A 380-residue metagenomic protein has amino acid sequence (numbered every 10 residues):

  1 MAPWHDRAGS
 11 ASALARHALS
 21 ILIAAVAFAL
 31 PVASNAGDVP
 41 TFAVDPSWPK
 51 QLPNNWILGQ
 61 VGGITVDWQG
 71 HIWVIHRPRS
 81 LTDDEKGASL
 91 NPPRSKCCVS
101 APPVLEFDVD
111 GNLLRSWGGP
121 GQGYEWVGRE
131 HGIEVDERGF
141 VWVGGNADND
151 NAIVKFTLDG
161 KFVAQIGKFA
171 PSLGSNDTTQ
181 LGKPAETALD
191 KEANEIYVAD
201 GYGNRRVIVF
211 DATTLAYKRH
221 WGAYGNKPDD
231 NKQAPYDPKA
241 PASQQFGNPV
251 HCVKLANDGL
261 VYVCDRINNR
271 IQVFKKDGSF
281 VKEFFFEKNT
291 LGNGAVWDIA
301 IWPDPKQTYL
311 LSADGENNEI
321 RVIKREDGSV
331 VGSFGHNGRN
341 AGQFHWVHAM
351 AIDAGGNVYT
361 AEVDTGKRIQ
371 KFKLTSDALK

Functional and structural regions predicted by a protein language model:
M1-R16: N-terminal secretory signal peptides that target proteins for export/translocation
H5-R7, L19-I21, F274: Compositionally biased, intrinsically disordered low-complexity segments enriched in polar/proline residues
G9, A25-F28, W48: N-terminal processing/targeting junctions
S12-L14, L22, A36: Serine/proline-rich low-complexity intrinsically disordered segments, especially terminal tails, linkers
R16-P31: Bacterial N-terminal signal peptides
A33-K380: Eukaryotic scaffold repeat domains enriched in small/polar residues
